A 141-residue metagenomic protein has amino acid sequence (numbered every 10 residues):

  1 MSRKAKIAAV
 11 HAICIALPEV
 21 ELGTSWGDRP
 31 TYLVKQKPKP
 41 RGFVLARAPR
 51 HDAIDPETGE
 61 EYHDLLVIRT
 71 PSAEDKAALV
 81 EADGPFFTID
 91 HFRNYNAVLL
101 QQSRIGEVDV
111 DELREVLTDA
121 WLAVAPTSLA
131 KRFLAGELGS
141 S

Functional and structural regions predicted by a protein language model:
M1-S141: Charge-dense, helix-prone N-terminal extensions
